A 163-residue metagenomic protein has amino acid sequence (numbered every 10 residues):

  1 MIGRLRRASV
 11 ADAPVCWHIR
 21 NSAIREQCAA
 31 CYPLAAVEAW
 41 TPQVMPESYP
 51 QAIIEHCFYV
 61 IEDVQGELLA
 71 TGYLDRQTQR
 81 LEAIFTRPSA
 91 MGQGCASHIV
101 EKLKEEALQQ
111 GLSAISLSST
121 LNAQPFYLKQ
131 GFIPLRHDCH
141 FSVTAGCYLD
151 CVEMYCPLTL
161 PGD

Functional and structural regions predicted by a protein language model:
M1-A11, L158-D163: Conserved N-terminal entry element of GNAT/NAT acetyltransferase domains
V10, H18-S89, V100-K102, E106: Acetyl-CoA-dependent GNAT
G94: Conserved G/P- and acidic residue-centered "switch" motifs that form tight phosphate/ATP-binding loops in soluble
I99, A123-F126: Conserved short alpha-helix immediately C-terminal to the canonical SAM/SAH-binding motif I of Rossmann-like
A107-T120: Conserved GNAT acetyl-CoA-binding A-motif
S116-S118, I133-E153: Conserved catalytic-core motifs of GNAT/GCN5-like acyltransferases
Y127, F132: Conserved active-site tyrosine of GNAT-family acetyltransferases
